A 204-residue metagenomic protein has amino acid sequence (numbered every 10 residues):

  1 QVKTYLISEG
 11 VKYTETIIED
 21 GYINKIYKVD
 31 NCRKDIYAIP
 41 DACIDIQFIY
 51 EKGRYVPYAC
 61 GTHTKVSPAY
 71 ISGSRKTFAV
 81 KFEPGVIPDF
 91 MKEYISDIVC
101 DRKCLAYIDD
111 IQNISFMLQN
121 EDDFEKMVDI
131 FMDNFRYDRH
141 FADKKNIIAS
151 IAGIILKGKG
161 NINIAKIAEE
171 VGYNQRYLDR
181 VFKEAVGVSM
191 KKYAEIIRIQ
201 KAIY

Functional and structural regions predicted by a protein language model:
Q1-A149, L156-A165, V171-Q175, S189: Alpha-helical bundle regulatory/interaction domains
N146, S150, A194-I197: Alpha-helix N-cap/N′ positions at the starts of helices
I154-K157, Y204: Short alpha-helical segment immediately N-terminal to, or the first helix within, an HTH/HTH-like DNA-binding domain
A165-K166, Q200: Positions in alpha-helical segments
E169, E184: Short polybasic/polar patches that bind polyanions
V181: Residues within the DNA-recognition helix of helix-turn-helix
A185-S189, Y193-Y204: Terminal helix-turn-helix DNA-binding modules in bacterial transcription factors
